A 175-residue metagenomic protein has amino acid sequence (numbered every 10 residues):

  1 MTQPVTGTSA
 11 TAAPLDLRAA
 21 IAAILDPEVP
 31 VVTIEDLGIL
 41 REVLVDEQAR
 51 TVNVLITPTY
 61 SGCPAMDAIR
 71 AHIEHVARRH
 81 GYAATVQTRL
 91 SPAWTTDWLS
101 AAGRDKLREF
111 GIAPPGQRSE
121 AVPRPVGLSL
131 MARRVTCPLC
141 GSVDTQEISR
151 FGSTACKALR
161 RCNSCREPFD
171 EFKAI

Functional and structural regions predicted by a protein language model:
M1-I175: Domain-level signature for proteins that mediate thiol-based redox and metal-cofactor handling
